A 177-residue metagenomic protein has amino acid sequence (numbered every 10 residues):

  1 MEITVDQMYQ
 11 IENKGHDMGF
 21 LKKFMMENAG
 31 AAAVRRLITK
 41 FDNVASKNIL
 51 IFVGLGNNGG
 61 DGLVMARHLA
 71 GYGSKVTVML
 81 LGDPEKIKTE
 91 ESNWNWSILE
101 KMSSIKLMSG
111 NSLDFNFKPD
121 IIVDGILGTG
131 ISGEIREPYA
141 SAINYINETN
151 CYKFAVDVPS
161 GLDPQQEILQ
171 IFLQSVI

Functional and structural regions predicted by a protein language model:
M1-I3, D42-I177: Glycine-rich phosphate/dinucleotide-binding loop and adjoining beta-alpha-beta core of small-molecule
M1-S46: Positively charged, low-complexity intrinsically disordered leader regions
